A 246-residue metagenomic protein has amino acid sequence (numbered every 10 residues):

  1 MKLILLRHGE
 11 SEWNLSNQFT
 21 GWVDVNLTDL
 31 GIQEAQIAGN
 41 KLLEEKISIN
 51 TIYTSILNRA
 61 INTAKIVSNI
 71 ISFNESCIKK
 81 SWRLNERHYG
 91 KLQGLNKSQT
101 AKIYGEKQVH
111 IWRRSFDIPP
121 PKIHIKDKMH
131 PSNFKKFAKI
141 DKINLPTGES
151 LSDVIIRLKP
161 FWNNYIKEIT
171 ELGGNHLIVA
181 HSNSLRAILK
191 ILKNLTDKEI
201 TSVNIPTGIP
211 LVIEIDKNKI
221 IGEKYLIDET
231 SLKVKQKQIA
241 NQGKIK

Functional and structural regions predicted by a protein language model:
K2-H8: Short, hydrophobic/glycine-enriched beta-strand segments
L3, I61, N69, E75 (+2 more regions): Active-site-adjacent alpha-helix immediately C-terminal to a catalytic or transition-state-stabilizing loop
H8, R83, H181: Active-site glycine-centered loops adjacent to acidic/histidine catalytic or metal-binding residues that shape
E10-V25: Glycine-rich N-terminal loop/short-helix segment of MobA-like nucleotidyltransferase
G21-A38: Short catalytic helix/loop segments, enriched in acidic residues and glycine and frequently bearing histidine
G39-H130, K139, K190-E214, I239-I245: Phosphate-coordination/substrate-recognition cap region in phosphate-metabolizing enzymes
I227-K246: Acidic, His/Gly-rich catalytic cores of divalent-metal-dependent hydrolytic chemistry
